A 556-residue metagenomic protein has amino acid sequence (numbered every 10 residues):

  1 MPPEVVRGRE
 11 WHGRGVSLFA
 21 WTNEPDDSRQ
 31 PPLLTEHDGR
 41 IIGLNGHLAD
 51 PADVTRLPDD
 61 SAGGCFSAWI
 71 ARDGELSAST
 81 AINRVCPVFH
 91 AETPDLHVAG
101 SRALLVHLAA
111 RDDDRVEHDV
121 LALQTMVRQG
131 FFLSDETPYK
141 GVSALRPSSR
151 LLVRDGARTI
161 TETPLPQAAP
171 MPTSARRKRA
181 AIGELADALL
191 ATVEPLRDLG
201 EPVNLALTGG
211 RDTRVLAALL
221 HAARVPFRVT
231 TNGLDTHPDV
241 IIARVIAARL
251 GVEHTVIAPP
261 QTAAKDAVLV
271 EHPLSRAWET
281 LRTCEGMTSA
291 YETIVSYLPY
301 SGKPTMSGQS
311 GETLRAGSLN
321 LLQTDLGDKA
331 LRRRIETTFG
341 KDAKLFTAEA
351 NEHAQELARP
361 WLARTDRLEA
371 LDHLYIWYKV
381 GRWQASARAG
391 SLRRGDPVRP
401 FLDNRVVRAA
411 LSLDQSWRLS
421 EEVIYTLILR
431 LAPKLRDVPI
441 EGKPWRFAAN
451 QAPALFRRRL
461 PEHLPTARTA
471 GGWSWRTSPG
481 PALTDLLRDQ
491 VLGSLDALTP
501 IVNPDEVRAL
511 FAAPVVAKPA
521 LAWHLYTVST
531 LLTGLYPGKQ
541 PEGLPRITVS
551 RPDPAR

Functional and structural regions predicted by a protein language model:
M1-A264, R556: Cysteine-centered catalytic environments shared across enzyme families
D53-R56, A103-L105, L121-A122, R177-E184 (+13 more regions): Exposed alpha-helical structural elements
D53-T55, G63-C65, S134-P138, T288-L298 (+1 more regions): Short alpha-helical segments and helix-capping/turn motifs at coil-helix boundaries
R115-L123, L362-H373, L419, A509-L525 (+1 more regions): Structural motif
E136-S143, L392, E422-Y425, P439-P444 (+3 more regions): Short coil/turn segments at secondary-structure boundaries
R150, D372-A387: Core structural elements
D155, Q167-L368, W383-D437, A449 (+3 more regions): ATP-dependent adenylate-handling active sites, centered on carboxylate activation for C-N bond formation
K434-V515: PAPS-dependent sulfotransferase catalytic core
